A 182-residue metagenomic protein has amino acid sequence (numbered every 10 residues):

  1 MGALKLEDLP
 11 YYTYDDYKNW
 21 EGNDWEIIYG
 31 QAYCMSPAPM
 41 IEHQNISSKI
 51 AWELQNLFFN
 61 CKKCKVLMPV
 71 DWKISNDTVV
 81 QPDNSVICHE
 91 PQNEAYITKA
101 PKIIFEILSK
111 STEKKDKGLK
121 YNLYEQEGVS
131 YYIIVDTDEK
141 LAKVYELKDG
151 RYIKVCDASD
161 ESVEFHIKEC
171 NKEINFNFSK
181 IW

Functional and structural regions predicted by a protein language model:
M1-W182: Gly/Pro/Ser/Thr-rich low-complexity, intrinsically disordered segments predominantly at protein N-termini
